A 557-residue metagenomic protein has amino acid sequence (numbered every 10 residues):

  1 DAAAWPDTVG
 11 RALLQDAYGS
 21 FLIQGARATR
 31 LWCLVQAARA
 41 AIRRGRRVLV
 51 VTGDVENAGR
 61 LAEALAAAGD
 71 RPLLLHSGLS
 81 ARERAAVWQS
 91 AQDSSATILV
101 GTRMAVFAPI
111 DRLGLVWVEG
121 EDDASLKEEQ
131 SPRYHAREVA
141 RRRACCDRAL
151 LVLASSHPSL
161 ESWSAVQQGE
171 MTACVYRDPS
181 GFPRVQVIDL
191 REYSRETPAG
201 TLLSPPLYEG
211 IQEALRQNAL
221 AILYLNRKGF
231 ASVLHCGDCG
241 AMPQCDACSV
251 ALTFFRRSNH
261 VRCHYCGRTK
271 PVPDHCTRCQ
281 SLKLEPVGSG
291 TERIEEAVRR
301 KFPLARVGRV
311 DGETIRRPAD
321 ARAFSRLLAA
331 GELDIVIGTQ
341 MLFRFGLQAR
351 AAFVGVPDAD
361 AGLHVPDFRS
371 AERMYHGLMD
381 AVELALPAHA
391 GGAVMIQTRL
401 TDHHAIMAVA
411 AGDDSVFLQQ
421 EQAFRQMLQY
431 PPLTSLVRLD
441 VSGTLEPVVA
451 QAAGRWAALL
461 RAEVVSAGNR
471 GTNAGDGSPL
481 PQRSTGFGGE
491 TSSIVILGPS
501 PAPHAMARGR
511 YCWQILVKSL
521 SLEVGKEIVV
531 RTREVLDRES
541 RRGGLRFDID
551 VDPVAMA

Functional and structural regions predicted by a protein language model:
D1-A4: Helicase-associated low-complexity/disordered flanking segments
P6-R11, D16-T97, T102-A450, W513-I515 (+1 more regions): Inter-lobe coupling/hinge segments of SF2-like helicase ATPases
G308-R309, V464-N469, S492-A502, G543-D552: Short beta-strand elements
D414-S415, E421-A423, L460-R461, L522 (+1 more regions): Surface-exposed amphipathic alpha-helical segments in non-transmembrane regions that serve as interaction surfaces
L428-Y430, P503-M506: AMP-binding (ANL) adenylation modules
A452-A458, E527-V535: Short amphipathic alpha-helices in soluble, non-transmembrane regions that often serve as interface/regulatory elements
S466-T491: Intrinsic disorder/low-complexity segments
T491, A505-K518, V551-A557: Short, low-order "capping/linker" segments at domain edges
